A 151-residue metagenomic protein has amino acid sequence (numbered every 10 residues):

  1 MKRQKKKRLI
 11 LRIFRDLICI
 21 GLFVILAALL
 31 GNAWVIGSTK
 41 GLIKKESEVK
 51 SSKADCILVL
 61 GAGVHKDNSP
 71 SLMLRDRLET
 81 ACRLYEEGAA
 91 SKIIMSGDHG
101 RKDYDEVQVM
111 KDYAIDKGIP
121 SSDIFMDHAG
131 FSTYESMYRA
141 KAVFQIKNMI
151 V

Functional and structural regions predicted by a protein language model:
K2-E48: N-terminal type II signal-anchor transmembrane helix that functions as the membrane-insertion/stop-transfer segment
I36-V151: A structural signal for short, hydrophobic/glycine-enriched beta-strand patches
